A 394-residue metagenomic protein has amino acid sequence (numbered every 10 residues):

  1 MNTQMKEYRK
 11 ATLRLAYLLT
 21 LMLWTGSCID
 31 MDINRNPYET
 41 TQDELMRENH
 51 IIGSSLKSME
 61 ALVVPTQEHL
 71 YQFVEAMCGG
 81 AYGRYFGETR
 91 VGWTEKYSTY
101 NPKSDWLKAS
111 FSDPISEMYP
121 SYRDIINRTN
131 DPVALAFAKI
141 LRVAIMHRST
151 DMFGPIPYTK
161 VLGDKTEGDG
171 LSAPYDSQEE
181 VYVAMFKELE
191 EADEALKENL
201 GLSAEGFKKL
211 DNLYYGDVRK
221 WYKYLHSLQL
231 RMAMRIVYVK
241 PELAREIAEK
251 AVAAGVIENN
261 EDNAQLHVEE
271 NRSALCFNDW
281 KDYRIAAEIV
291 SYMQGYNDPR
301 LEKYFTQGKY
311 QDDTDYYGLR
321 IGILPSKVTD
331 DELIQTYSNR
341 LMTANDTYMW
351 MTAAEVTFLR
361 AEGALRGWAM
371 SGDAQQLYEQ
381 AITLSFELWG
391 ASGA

Functional and structural regions predicted by a protein language model:
M1-P37: Bacterial Sec-dependent N-terminal signal peptides
N2-T3, E7, M77, L135 (+1 more regions): Helix-centric, low-specificity signal for extended rod-like, repetitive segments
M5-Y8, L13, N34, G83 (+3 more regions): Short, intrinsically disordered low-complexity segments
E7, A16, P37, L70 (+4 more regions): Intrinsically disordered, low-complexity N-terminal regions enriched in serine/proline/glycine with scattered basic
L13-R14, L56, Y378-E379: Alpha-helical transmembrane segments of integral membrane proteins
L18, L23, S27, T66 (+3 more regions): Hydrophobic alpha-helical elements and their junctions with loops/disorder across both membrane and soluble proteins
C28-R84, D113-S116, P120, D124 (+1 more regions): Membrane-proximal, proline-rich intrinsically disordered regions
M46-H50, Y85-L141, I145-G393: Structured, solvent-exposed acidic/aromatic patches
